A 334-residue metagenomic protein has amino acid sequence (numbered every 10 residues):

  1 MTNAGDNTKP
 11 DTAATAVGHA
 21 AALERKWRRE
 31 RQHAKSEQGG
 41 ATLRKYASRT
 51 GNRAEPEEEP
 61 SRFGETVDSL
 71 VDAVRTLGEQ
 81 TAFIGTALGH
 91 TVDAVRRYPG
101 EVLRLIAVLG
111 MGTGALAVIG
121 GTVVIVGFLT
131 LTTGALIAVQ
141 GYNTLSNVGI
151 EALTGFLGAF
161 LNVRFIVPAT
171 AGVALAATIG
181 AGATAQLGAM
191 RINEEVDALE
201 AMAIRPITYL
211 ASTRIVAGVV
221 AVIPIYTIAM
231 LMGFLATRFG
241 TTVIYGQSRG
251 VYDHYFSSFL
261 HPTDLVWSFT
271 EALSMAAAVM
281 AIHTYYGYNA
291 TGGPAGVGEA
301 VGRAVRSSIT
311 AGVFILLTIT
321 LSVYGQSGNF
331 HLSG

Functional and structural regions predicted by a protein language model:
N52-R104, Y286-T291: Short, membrane-interfacial amphipathic segments enriched in basic
D93-L103, A107-T122, I309-T310: Membrane-interface helix starts
G114, V118, F165-I166, T170 (+4 more regions): Selective transmembrane-helix segments that form parts of the transport pathway or gating/packing helices in multipass
L116-A135, A311-S322: Hydrophobic alpha-helical transmembrane segments of multi-pass membrane transport/permease proteins
V123, A171-A176, S212-T241, S274 (+1 more regions): Hydrophobic alpha-helical transmembrane segments that constitute the membrane-spanning cores of multi-pass membrane
T133-V163, L231-L273, I282-R303, Q326-G334: Membrane-interfacial helix-loop-helix connectors in multipass membrane proteins
E151-D197, I282: Hydrophobic alpha-helical transmembrane segments of multi-pass membrane transport proteins
L187-S212, G293-V297: Short cytoplasmic-facing helical segments at TM-TM junctions of multi-pass membrane proteins
